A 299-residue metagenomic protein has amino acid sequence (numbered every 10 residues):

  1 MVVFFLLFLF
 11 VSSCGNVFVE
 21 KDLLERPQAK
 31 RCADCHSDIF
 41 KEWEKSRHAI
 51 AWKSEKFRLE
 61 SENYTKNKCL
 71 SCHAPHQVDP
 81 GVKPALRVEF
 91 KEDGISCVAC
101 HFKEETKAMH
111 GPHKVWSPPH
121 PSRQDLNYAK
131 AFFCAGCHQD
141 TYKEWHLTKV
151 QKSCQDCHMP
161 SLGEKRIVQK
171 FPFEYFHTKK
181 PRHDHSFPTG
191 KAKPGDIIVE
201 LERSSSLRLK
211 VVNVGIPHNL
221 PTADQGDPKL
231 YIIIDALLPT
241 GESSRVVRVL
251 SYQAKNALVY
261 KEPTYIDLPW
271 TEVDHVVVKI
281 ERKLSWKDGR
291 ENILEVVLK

Functional and structural regions predicted by a protein language model:
V2-S12: Bacterial N-terminal signal peptides
L7, E25, H36, E202-S204 (+1 more regions): A broadly tuned, weak detector of single residues within folded domains
S13-C14, S206: Compositionally biased regions
C14-T148: Sequence context of c-type cytochrome heme-c attachment sites
K149-Q151, D156, P160-K299: Short, conserved sequence motifs used for protein processing/export or organelle targeting and for catalysis
